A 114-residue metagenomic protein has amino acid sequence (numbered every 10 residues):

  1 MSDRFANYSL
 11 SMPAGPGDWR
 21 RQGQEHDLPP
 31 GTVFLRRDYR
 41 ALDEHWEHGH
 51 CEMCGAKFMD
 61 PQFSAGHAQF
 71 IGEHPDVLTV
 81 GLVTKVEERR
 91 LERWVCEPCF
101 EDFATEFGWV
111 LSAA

Functional and structural regions predicted by a protein language model:
M1-D43, H74-G81: Short Cys/His-rich Zn2+-coordinating modules
V33-H50, V86-R90: Short, flexible, mixed-charge glycine/proline-rich loop motifs that serve as phosphate/nucleic-acid-contacting
C51-G55, C96-C99: Short cysteine-rich clusters marking metal-coordination/redox-active sites
P61-G66, L78, E106-G108: Short Cys/His-rich "knuckle" micro-motifs
S64-A68, A113-A114: Short glycine-rich, low-complexity/disordered patches
G66-W94: Short linker/helix segments within small regulatory modules
V86-A114: Short metal-binding segments enriched for Cys and/or His
